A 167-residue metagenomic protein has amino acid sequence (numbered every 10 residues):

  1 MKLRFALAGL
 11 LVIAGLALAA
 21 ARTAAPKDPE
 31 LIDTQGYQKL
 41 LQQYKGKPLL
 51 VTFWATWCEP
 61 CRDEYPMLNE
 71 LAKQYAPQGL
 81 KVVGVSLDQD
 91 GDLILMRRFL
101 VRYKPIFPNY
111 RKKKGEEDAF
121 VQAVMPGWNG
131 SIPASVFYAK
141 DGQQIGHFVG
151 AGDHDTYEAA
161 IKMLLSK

Functional and structural regions predicted by a protein language model:
M1-T34, G146-H147, E158, S166-K167: N-terminal targeting signals for export/organelle localization
D28-L49, A72: A short beta-strand-turn-helix
K45-K47, P77, P105: Active-site acidic short loop of glycosyltransferases
K47-L49, W54-W57, Q89, S131: Short pre-active-site segment immediately N-terminal to redox-active cysteine/selenocysteine motifs in thiol-based
F53-E70: Conserved redox-active cysteine motifs that mediate thiol-disulfide chemistry, especially di-cysteine Cys-X(1-2)-Cys
G79-L93, P105-G115: Thiol-based oxidoreductase modules, predominantly thioredoxin-like and allied folds used for disulfide exchange
F99-I132: Short, internal strand/loop/helix patches that form the active-site neighborhood or redox-interaction surface
S131-K167: Thiol-/selenol-based redox modules, centered on thioredoxin-like and closely related oxidoreductase domains
